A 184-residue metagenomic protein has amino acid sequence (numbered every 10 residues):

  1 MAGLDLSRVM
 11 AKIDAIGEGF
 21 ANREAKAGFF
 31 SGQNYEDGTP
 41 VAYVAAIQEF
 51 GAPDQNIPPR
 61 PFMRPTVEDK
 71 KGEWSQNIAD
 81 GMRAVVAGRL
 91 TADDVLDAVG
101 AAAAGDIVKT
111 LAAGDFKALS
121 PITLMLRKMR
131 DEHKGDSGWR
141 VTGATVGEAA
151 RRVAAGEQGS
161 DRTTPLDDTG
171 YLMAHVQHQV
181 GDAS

Functional and structural regions predicted by a protein language model:
M1-S184: Short, Lys/Arg-rich flexible segments
